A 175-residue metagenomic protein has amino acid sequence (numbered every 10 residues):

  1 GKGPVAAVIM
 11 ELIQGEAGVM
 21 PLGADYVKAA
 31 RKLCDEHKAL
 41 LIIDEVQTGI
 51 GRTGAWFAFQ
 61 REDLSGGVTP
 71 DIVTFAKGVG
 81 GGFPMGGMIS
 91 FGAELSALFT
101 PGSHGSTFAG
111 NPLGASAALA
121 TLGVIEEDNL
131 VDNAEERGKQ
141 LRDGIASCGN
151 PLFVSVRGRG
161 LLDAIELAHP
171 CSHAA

Functional and structural regions predicted by a protein language model:
G1-A175: Conserved N-terminal phosphate-binding loop of PLP-dependent enzymes in the Aspartate aminotransferase
